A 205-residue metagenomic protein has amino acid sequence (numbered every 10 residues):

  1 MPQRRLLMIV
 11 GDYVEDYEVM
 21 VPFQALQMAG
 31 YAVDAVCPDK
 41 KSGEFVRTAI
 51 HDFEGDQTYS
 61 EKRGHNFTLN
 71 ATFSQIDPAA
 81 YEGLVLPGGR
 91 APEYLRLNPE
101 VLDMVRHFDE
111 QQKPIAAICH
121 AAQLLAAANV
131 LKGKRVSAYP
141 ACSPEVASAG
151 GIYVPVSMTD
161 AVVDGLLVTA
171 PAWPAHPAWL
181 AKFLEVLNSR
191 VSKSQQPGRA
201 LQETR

Functional and structural regions predicted by a protein language model:
M1-Q111, L124-R135, S143-R205: Extended, subdomain-level signal for the structured scaffold at the beginning of enzyme domains
I118-A121: Short, thiol/selenol-centered motifs that function as redox-active sites or metal-ligating centers
